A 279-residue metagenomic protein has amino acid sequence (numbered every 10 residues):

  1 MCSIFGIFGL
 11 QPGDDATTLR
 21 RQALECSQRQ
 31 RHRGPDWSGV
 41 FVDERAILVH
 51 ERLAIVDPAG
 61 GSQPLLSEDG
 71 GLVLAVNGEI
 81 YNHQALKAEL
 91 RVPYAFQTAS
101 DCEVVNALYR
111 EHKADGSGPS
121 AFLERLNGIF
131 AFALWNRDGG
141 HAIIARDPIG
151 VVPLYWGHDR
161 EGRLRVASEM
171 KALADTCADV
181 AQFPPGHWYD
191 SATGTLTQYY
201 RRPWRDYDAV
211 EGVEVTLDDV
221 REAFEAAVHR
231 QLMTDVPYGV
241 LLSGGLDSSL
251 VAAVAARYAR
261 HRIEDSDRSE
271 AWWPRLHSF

Functional and structural regions predicted by a protein language model:
M1-F279: Cysteine-centered catalytic environments shared across enzyme families
